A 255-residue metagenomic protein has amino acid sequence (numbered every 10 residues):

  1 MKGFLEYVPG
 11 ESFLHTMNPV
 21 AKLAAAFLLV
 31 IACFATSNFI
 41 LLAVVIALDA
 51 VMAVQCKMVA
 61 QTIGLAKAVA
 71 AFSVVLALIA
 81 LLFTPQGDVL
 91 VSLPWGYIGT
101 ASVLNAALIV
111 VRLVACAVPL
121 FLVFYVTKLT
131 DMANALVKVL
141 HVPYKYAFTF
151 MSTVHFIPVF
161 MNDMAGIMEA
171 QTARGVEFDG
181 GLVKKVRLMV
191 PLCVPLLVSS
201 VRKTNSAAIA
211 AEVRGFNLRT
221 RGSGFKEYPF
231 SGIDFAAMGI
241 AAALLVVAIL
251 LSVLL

Functional and structural regions predicted by a protein language model:
M1-F39, V45-A50, N162-L255: Transmembrane alpha-helix interface motif
N18, T62-I63, V123, I157 (+1 more regions): Buried hydrophobic packing residues in well-ordered domains
A32-C33, L48-M52, V75-F83, P119 (+2 more regions): Alpha-helical membrane-inserting segments
A35, V51-M58, V126-T127: Structural signal for the C-terminal ends of transmembrane alpha-helices and the immediately following loop
F39, M58-V59, H141-Y146: Membrane-helix interface segments
V44-M52, D131-A135: Hydrophobic transmembrane alpha-helix segments characteristic of membrane transport and insertion machinery
K57-L65: Membrane-interface helix-boundary motifs at transmembrane edges
A66-L182: Juxtamembrane/interface alpha-helical elements of multi-pass membrane proteins
